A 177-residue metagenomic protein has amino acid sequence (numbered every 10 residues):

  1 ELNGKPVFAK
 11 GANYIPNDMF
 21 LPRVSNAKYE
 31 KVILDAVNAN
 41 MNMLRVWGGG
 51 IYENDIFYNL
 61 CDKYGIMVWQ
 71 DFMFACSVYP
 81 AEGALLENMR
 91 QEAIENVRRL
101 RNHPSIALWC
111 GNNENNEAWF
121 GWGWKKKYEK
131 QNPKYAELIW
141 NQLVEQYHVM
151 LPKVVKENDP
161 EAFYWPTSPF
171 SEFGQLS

Functional and structural regions predicted by a protein language model:
E1-S77, L86-L108: Active-site-adjacent substrate/metal-binding segments within catalytic domains of carbohydrate-active enzymes
N54, V78-P80, F173-Q175: Short secondary-structure boundary/hinge segments and terminal tails
Y58-L60, G83-A84, G123-K126: Short, glycine/charged-enriched secondary-structure capping and boundary segments
Y79-L86, E137-N141: Hydrophobic alpha-helical scaffolding
V97-S177: Active-site region of glycoside hydrolase catalytic domains
